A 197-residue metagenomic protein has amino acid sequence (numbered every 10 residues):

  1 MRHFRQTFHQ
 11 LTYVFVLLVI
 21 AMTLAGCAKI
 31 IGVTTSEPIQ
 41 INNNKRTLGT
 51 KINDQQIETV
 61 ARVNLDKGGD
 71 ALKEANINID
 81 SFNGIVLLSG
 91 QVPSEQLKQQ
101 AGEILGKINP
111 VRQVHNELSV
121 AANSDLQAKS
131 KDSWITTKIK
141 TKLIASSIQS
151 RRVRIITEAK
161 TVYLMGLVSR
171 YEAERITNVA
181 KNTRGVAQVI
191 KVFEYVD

Functional and structural regions predicted by a protein language model:
R2-F8, T12-L18, M22-D197: N-terminal targeting leaders
